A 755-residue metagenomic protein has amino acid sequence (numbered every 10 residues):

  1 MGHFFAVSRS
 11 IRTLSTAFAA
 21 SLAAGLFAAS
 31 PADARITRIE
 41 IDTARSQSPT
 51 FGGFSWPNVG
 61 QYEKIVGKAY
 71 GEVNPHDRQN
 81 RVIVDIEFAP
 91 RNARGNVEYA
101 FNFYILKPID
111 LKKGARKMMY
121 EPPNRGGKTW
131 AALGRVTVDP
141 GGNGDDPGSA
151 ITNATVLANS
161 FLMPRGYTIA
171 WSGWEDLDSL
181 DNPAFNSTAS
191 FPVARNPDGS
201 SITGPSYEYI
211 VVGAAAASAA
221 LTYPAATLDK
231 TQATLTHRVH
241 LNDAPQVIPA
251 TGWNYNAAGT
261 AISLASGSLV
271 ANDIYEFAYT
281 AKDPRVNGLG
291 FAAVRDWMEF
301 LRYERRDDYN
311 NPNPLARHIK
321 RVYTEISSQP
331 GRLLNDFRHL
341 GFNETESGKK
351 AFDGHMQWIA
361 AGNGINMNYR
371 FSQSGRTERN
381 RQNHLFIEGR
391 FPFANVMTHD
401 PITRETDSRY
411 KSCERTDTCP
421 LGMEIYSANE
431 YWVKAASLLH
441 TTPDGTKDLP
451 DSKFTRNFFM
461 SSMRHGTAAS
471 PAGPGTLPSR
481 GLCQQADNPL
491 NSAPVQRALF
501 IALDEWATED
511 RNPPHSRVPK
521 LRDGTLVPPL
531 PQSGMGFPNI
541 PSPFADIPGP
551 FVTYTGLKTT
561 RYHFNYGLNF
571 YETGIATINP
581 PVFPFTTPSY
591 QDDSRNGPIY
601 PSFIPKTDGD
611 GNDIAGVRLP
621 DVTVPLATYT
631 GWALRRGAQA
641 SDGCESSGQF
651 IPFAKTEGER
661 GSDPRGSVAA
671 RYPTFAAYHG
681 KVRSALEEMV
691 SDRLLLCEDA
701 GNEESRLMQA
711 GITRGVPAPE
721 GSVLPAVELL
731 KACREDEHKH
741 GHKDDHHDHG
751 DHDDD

Functional and structural regions predicted by a protein language model:
M1-R12: N-terminal secretory signal peptides that target proteins for export/translocation
S8-R9, L22, P31: Prokaryotic Sec-type signal peptides and long signal-anchor helices with extended Leu/Ile/Val-rich h-regions
T13-L26: Bacterial N-terminal signal peptides
A28-A34: Sec/Tat signal peptide C-region and signal peptidase I cleavage site
R35-H746, D754-D755: C-terminal His-loop and adjacent cap/lid subdomain of alpha/beta-hydrolase
